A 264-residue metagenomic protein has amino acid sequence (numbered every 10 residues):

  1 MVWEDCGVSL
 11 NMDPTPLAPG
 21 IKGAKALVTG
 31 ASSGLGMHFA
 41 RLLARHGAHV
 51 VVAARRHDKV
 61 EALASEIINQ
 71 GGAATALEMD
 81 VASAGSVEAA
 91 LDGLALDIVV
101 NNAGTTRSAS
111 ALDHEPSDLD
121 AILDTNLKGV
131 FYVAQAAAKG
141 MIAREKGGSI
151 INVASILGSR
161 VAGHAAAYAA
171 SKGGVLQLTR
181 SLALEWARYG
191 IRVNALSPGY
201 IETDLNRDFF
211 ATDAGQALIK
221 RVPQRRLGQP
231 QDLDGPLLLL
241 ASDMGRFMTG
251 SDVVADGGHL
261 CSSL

Functional and structural regions predicted by a protein language model:
W3-L17, R160, L238, T249-L264: Short C-terminal tail/terminal secondary-structure segment of NAD(P)H-dependent dehydrogenase/reductase domains
K25, S32-S33: Conserved glycine-rich cofactor-binding loop
S110-A111, E115-L123, N206, L218: Substrate-binding pocket helix/loop in short-chain dehydrogenase/reductase
F131, I191, R226-A255, L260: C-terminal substrate-recognition "lid" of short-chain dehydrogenase/reductases
A134, S171, T179: Active-site helix of classical SDR
K139, L184-R188, R246: Alpha-helical segment proximal to the catalytic Tyr-Lys
S155: Residue(s) in the substrate-gating loop at a strand-loop-helix junction that position the organic substrate next
